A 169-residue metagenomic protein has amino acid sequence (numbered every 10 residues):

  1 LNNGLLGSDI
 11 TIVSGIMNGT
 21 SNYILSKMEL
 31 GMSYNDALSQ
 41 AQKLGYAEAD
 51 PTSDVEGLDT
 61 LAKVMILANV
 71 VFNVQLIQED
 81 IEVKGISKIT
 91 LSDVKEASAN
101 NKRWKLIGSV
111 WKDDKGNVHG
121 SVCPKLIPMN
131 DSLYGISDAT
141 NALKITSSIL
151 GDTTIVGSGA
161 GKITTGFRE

Functional and structural regions predicted by a protein language model:
L1-K27: A contiguous active-site-proximal alpha/beta segment in oxidoreductase catalytic domains
G7-I12, N117-V118, T140-N141, I149-D152: Short coil/turn connectors at secondary-structure junctions
T11, E48-E56, I155-A160: A short glycine-threonine-serine/GTX helix/turn-capping micro-motif
G15-M17, C123, T146: Short beta-strand segments
K27-M28, L38-G135, T140-A142: Substrate-binding/catalytic subdomain of NAD(P)-dependent oxidoreductase enzymes
S33-D36: Short, charged, surface-exposed loops that flank catalytic or proteolytic processing sites
D131-R168: ATP-dependent carboxylate/acyl-activation modules
